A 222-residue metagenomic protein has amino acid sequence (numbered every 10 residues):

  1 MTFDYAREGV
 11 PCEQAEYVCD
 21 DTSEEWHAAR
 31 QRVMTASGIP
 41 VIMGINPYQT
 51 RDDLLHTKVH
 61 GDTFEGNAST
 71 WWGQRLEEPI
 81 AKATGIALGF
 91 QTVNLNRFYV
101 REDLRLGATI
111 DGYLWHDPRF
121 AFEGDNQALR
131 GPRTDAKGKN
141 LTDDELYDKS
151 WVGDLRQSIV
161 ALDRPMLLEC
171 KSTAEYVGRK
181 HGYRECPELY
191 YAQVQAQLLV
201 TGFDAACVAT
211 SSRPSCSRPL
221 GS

Functional and structural regions predicted by a protein language model:
M1-P79, K139: Charged, glycine-rich intrinsically disordered N-terminal tails and low-complexity linkers that flank
G73-Q91: Signature of the catalytic double-stranded beta-helix
I86-I110, L114-S222: Nucleic-acid nuclease catalytic cores
